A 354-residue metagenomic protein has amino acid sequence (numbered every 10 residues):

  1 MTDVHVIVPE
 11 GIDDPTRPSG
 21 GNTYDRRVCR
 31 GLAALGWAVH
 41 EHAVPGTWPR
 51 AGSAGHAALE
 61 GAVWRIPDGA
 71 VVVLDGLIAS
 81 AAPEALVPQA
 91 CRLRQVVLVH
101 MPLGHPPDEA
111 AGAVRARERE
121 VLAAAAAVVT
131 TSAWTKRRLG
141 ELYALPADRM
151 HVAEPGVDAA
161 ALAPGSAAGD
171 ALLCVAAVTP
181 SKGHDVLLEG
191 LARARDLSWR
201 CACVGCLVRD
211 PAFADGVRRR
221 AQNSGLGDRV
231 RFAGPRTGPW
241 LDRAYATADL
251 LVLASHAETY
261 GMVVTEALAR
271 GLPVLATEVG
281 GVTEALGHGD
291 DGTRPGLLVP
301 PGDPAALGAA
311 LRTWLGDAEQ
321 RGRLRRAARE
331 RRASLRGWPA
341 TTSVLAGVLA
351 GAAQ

Functional and structural regions predicted by a protein language model:
E109-T130: Membrane-proximal helix-turn-helix segments that form the acceptor-binding/catalytic region of lipid-linked
W134, G156: Carbohydrate-associated surface elements
G165-K182, L188-R193, A202-V204: Conserved donor-binding/catalytic core segment of Leloir-type glycosyltransferases
R200-R218, G234-P235: Glycosyltransferase donor-sugar binding loop
P235-R236, R243-A248: Short alpha-helical donor nucleotide-sugar binding micro-motif in glycosyltransferases
H256: Aromatic "clamp/platform" in nucleotide-sugar-dependent glycosyltransferases that forms part of the donor/acceptor
P273-A276, T283: Short hydrophobic beta-strand element within catalytic cores of glycosyltransferases and related nucleotide-activated
H288-P304, T313-E319: Conserved acidic donor-binding segment of nucleotide-sugar-dependent glycosyltransferases
